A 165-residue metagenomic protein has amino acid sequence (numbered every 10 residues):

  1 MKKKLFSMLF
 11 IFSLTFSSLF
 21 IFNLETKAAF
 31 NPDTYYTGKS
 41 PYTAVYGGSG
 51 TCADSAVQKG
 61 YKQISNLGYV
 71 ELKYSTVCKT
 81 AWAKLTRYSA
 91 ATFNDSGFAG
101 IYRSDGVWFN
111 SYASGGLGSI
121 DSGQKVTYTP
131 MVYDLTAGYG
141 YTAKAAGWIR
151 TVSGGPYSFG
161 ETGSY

Functional and structural regions predicted by a protein language model:
M1-K4: Positively charged n-region of N-terminal signal peptides that target proteins for export
F6-T15: Sec-dependent N-terminal signal peptides
L9-F10, F20, V107: Intrinsically disordered, low-complexity serine/threonine-rich segments
F16-N31: Sec-dependent signal peptide cleavage junction
K27-Y165: Post-signal peptide N-terminal regions of Sec-secreted extracellular proteins
